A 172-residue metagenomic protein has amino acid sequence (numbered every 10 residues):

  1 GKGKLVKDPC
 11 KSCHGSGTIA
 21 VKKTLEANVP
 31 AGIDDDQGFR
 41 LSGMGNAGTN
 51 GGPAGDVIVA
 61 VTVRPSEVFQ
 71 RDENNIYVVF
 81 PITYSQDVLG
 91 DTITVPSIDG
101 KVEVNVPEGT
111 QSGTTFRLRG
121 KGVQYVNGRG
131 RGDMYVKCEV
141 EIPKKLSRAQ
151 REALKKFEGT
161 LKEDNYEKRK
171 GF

Functional and structural regions predicted by a protein language model:
G1: Short, intrinsically disordered, charge-biased short linear motifs at domain edges
K4, D8-S12, T18-F172: Charged, often glycine-enriched C-terminal and inter-domain segments that act as flexible interaction/assembly
